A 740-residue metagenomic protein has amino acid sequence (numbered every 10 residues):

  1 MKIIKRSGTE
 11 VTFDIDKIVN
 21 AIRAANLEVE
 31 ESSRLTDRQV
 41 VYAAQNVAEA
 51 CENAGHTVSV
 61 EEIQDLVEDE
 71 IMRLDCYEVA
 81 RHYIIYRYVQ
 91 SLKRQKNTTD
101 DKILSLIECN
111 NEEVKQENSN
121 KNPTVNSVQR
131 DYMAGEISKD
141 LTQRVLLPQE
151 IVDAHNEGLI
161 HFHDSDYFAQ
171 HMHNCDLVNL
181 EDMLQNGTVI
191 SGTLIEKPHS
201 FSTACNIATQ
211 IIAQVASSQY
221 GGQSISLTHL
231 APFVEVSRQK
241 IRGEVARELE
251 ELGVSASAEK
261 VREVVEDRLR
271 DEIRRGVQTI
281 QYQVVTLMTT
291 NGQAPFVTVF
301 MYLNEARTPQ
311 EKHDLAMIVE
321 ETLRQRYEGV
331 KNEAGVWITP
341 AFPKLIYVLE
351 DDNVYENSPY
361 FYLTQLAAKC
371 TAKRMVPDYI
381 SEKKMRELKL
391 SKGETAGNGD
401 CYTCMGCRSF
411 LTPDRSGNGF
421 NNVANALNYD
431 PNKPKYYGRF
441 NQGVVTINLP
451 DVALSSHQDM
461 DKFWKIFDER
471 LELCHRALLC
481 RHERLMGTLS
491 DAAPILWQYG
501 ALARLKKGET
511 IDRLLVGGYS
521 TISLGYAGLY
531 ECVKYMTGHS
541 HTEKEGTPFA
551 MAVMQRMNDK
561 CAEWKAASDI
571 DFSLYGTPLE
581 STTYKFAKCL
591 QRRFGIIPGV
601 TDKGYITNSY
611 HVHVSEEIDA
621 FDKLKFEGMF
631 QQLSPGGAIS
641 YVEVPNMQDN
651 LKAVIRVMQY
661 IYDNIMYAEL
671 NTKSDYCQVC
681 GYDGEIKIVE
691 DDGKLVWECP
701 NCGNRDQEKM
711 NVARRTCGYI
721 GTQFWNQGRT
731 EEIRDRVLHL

Functional and structural regions predicted by a protein language model:
M1-C109, R734-H739: Charged, amphipathic alpha-helical regulatory modules used for macromolecular assembly or allosteric control
D14, K694, T716-Y719: Conformational switch/transducer regions in large eukaryotic molecular machines and scaffolds
R23, H475, L479, Y530-K534: Amphipathic, well-packed alpha-helical segments that form the structural scaffold of globular domains
V89-L92, K96-G518, H539, E543-R705 (+1 more regions): Conserved catalytic cores of very large enzyme subunits
I273, V277, Q281, K534-Y535 (+1 more regions): Metallocofactor- and cofactor-centric catalytic cores in central/energy metabolism, strongly enriched
M301, I522-Y535, Q555, R715: Contiguous, well-ordered alpha-helical segments that form the cores/surfaces of helical PPI scaffolds
N701-L740: Long insertion/accessory domains within large nucleic-acid-processing enzymes
